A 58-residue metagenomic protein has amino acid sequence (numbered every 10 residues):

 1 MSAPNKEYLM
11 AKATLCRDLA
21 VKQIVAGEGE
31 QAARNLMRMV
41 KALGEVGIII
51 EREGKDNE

Functional and structural regions predicted by a protein language model:
M1-E7: Short, charge/polar-rich alpha-helical segments
E7, A11-E58: Short, charge-rich amphipathic interface segments used for partner binding and complex assembly
